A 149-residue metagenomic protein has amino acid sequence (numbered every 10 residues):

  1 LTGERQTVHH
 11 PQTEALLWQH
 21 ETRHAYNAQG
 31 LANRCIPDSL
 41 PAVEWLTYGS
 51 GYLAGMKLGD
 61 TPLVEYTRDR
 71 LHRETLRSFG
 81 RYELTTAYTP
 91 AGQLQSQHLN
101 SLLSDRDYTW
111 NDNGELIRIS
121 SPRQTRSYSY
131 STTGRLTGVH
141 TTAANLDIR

Functional and structural regions predicted by a protein language model:
L1-R149: Acidic/glycine-rich beta-solenoid
